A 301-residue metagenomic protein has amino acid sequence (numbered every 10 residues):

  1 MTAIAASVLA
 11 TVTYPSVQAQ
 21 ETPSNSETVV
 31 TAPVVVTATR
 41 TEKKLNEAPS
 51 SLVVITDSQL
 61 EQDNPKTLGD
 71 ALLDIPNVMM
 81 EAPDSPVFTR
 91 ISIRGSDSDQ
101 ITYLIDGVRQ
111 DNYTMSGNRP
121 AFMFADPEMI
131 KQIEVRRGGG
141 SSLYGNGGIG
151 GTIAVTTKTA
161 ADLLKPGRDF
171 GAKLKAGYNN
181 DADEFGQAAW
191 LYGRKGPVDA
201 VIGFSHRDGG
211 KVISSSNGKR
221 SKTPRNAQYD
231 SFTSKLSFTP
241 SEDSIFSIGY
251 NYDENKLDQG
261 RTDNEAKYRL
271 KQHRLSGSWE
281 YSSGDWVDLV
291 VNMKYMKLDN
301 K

Functional and structural regions predicted by a protein language model:
M1-S26: Cleavable N-terminal targeting peptides that direct proteins into the secretory/outer-membrane pathway or into
E27-K165: Acidic, small-polar-rich N-terminal luminal/periplasmic segments of exported/outer-membrane proteins
P33, R90, R119, Q132 (+7 more regions): Membrane-embedded beta-strand positions in outer-membrane beta-barrel channels/transporters
K43-L45, A182-D183, D299-N300: Short, solvent-exposed loop/turn elements at domain surfaces
D63, T67, F88, P120 (+5 more regions): Transmembrane beta-barrel architecture of outer-membrane proteins
A71, R94, R136, W190-R194 (+3 more regions): Transmembrane beta-barrel domains of outer membrane proteins
A160-A161, D169-K173, N179-A182, G186-L270: Periplasmic-side early beta-strands and strand-to-turn transitions of outer-membrane beta-barrels
T239-D253, K271-K301: Face-selective signature of the C-terminal outer-membrane beta-barrel domain
